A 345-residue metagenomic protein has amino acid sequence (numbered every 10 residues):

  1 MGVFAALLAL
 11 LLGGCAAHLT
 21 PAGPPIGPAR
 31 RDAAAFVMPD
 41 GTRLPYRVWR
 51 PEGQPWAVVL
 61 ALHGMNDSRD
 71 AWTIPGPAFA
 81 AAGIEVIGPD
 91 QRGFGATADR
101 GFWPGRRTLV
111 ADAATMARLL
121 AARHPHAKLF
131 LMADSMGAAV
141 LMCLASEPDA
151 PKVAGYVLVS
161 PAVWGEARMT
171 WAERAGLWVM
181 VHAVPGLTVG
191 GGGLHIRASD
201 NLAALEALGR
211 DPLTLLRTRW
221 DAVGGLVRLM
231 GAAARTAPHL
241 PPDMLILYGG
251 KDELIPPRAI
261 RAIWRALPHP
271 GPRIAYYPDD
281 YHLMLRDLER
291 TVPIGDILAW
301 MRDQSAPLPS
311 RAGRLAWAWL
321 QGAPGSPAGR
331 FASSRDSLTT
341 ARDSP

Functional and structural regions predicted by a protein language model:
F4-M38, T42-P51, A312, P324-P345: An N-terminal hydrophobic leader/cap segment in hydrolases
P55-G64: Short beta-strand element of the alpha/beta-hydrolase
N66-R69, F94-K128: Catalytic nucleophile-loop/oxyanion-hole region of alpha/beta-hydrolase and closely related hydrolase-like folds
R69, G76-R100: Conserved alpha/beta-hydrolase
D134-R219: Alpha/beta-hydrolase-fold enzymes
L240, I246-Y248, D252: Short beta-strand/loop motif that positions the catalytic acidic residue of the alpha/beta-hydrolase fold
K251-I255, L283: Acidic catalytic loop of the alpha/beta-hydrolase fold
G271, D279-P345: Catalytic active-site module of serine/aspartate enzymes centered on a nucleophile-bearing elbow/loop
